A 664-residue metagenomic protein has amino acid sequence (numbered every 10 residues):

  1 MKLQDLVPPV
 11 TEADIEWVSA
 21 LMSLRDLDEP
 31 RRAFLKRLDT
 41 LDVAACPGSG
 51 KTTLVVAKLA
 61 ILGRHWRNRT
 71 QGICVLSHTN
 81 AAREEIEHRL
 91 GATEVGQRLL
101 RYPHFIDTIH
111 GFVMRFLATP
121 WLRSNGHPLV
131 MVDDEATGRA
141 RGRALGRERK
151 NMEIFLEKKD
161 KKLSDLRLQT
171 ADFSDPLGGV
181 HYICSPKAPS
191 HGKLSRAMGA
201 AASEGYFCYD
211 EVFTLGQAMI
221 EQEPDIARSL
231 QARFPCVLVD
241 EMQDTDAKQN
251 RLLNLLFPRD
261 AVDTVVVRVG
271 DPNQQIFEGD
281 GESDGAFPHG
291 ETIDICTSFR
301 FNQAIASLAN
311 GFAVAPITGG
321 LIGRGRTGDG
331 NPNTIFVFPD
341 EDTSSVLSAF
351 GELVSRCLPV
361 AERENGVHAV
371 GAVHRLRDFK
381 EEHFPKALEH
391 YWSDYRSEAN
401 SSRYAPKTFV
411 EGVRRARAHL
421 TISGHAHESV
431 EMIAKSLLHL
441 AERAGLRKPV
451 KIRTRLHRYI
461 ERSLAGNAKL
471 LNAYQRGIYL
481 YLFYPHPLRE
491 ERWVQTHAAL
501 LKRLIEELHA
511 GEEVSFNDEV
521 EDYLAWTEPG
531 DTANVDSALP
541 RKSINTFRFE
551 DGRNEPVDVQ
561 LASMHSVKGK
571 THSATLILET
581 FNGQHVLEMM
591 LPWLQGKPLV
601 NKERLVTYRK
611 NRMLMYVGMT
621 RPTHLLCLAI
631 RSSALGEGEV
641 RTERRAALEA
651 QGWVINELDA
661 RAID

Functional and structural regions predicted by a protein language model:
M1-D664: The feature marks helicase ATPase cores and/or their adjacent C-terminal helical subdomains in SF1/SF2/AAA+ helicases
